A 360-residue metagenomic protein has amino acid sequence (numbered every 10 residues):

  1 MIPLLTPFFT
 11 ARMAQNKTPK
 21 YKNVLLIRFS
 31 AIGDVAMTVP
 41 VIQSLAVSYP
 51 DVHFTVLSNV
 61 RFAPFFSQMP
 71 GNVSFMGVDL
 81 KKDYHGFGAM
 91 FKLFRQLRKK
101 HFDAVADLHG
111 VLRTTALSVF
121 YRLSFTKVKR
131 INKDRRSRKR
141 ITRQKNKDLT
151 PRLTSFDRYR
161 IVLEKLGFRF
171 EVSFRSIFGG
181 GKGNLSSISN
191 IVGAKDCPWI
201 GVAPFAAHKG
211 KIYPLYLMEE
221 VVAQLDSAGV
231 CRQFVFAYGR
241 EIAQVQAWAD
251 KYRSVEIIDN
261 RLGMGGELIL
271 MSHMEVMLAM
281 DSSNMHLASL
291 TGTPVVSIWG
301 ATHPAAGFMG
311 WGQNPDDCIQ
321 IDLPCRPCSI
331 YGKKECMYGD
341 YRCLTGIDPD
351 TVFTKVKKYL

Functional and structural regions predicted by a protein language model:
M1-L360: Catalytic machinery of carbohydrate-active enzymes, primarily nucleotide-sugar-dependent glycosyltransferases
